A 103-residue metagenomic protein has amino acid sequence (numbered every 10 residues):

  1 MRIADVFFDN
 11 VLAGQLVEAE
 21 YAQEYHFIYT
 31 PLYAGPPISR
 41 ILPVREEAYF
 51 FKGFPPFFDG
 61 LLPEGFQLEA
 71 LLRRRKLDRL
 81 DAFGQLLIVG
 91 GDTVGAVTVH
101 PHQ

Functional and structural regions predicted by a protein language model:
M1-Q103: Phosphate/dinucleotide-binding and metal-coordinating scaffold of catalytic cores in nucleotide-dependent enzymes
